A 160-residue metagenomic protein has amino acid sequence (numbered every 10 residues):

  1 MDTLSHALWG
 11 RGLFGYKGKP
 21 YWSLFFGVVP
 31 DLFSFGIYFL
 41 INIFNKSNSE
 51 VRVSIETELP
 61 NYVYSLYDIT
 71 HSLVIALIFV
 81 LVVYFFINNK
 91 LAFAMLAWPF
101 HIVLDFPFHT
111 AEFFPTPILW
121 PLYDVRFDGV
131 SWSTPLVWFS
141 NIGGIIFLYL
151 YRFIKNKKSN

Functional and structural regions predicted by a protein language model:
M1-N160: N-terminal membrane-targeting hydrophobic helices
